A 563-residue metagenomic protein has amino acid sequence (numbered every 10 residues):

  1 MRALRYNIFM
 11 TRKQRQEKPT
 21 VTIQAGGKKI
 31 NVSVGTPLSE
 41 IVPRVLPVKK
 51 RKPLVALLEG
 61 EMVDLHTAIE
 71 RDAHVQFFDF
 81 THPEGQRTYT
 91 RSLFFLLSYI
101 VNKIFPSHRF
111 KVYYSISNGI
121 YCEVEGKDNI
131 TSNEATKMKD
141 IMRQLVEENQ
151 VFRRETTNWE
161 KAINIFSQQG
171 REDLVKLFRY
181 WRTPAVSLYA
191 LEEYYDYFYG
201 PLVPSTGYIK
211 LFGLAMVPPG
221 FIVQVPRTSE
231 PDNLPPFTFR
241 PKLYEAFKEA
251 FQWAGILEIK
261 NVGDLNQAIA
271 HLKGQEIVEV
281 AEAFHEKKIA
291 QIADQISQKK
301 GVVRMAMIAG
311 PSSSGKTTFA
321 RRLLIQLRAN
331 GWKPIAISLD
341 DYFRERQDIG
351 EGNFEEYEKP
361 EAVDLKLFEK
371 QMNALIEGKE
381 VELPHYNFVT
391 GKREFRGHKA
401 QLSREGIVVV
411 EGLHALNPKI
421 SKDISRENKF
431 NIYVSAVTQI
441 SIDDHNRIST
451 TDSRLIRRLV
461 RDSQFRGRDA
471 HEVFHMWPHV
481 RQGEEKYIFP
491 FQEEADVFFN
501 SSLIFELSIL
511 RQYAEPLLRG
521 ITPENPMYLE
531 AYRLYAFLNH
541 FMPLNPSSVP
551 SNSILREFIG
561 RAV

Functional and structural regions predicted by a protein language model:
Y6-F94, S98-N118, K127-D128, K137-Q144: Ubiquitin-like/PB1-type beta-grasp interaction modules and other compact soluble beta-rich domains
T67-R87, R109-S117, Y121-K287, I292-K300: Auxiliary tRNA-acceptor-end handling modules of aminoacyl-tRNA synthetases
A306-I308: Hydrophobic anchor at the beta1->P-loop junction of P-loop NTPases
K316: Conserved lysine of the Walker
F319, L323: Hydrophobic positions on the alpha1 helix immediately C-terminal to the Walker A/P-loop
I335, R344-V389: Conserved nucleotide-sensing/catalytic segment adjacent to the nucleotide-binding pocket in NTP-handling enzymes
E369-E427, F474-F491: Glycine-rich phosphate-binding loop used to anchor ATP phosphates in small-molecule kinases, encompassing both
P418, K422-V563: Conserved NTP phosphate-binding and transfer environment spanning the P-loop NTPase/kinase superfamily
